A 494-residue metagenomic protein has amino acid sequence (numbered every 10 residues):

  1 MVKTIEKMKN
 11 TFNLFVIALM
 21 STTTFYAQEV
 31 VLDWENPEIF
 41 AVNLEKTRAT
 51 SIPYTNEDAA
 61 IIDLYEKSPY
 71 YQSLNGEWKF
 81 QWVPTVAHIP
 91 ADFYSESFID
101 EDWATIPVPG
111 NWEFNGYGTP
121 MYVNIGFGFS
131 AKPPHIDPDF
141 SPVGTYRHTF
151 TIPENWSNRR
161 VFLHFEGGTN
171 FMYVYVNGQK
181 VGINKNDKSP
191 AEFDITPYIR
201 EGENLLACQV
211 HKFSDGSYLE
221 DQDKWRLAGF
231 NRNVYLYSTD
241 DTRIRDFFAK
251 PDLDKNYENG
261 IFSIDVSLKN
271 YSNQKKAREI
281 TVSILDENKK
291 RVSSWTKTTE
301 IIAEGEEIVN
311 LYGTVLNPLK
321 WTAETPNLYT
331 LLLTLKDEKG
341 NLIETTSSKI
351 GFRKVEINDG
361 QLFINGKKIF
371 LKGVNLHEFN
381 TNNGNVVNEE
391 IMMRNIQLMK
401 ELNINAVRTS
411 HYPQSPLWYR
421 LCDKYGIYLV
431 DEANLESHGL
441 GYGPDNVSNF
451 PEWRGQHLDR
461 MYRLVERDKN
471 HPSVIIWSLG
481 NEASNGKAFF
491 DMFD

Functional and structural regions predicted by a protein language model:
M1-E29: Bacterial Sec-dependent N-terminal signal peptides
Q28-H164, S214, Y218-Q222, L227-F230: Extended carbohydrate-recognition surfaces in non-catalytic/accessory domains of CAZymes and lectin-like proteins
L64-Y65, Q81-V83, F114-N115, I136-D246 (+3 more regions): Accessory beta-strand-rich segments of carbohydrate-active enzymes
V143, E201-G202, N259, I302-E306: Solvent-exposed, conformationally flexible loop/turn segments
W156-R160, I199-E203, K275, V315-L328: Short glycine/proline/serine/threonine-rich loop/turn segments at secondary-structure transition edges
N170, I183-T196, D215-L219, K224 (+3 more regions): Active-site mouth of glycoside hydrolases
V174-V176, N259-E300, E307-V309: Beta-strand-rich binding/interaction modules
N231-F248, F352-K367: Low-complexity, Pro/Ser/Thr- and charge-rich linker/hinge segments at domain boundaries
